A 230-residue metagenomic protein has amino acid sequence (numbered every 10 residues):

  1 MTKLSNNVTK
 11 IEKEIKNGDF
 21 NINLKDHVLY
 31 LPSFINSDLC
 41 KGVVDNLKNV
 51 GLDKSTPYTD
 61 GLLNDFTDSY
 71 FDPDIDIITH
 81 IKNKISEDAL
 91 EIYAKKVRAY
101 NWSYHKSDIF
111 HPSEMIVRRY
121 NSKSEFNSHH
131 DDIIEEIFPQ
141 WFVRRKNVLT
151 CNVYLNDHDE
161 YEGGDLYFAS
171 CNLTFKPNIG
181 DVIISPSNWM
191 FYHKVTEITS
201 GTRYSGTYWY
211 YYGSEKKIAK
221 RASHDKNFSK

Functional and structural regions predicted by a protein language model:
M1-V182, M190-K230: Fe(II)/2-oxoglutarate oxygenase catalytic core
